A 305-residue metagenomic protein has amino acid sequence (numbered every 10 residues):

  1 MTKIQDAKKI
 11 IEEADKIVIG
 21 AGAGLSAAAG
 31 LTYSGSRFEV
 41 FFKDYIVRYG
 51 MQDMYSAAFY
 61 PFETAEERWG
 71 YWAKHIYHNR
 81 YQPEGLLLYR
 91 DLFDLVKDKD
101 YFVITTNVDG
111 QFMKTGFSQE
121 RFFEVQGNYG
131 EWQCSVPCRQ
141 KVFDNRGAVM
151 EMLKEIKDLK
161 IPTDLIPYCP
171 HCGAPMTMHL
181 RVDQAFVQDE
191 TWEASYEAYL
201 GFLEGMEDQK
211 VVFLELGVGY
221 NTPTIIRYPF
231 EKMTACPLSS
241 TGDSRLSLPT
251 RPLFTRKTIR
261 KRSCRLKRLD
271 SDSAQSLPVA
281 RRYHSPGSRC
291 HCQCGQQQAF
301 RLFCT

Functional and structural regions predicted by a protein language model:
M1-S271: Conserved catalytic alpha/beta core of Sir2/sirtuin-type deacylases, generalized to analogous enzyme cores that bind
P170, R256, R268-T305: Macrodomain-like recognition of ADP-ribose-binding/processing modules
